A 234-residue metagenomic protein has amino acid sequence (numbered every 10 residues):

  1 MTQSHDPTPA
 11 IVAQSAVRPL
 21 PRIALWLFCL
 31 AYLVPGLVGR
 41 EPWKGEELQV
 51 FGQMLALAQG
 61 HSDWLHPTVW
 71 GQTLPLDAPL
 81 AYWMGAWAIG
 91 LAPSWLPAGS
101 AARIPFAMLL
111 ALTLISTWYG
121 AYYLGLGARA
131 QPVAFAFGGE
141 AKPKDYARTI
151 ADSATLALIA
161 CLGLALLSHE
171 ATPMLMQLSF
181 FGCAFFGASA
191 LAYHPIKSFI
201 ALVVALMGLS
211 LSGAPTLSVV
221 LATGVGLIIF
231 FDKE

Functional and structural regions predicted by a protein language model:
T2-E234: Membrane-integral, polyisoprenol-dependent glycosyltransferases of the GT-C/oligosaccharyltransferase superfamily
